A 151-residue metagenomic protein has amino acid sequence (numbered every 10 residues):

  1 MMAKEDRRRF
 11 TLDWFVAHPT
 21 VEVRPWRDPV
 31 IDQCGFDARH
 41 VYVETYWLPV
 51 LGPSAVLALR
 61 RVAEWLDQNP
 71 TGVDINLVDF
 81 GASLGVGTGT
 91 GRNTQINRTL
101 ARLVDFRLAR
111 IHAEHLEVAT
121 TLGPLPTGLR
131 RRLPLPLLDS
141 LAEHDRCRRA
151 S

Functional and structural regions predicted by a protein language model:
M1-D79: Short recognition helix of helix-turn-helix/winged-helix DNA-binding domains
D6-R8, F106, L129-R131: Short, intrinsically disordered low-complexity segments
H18, H40, H112-H115, R130 (+1 more regions): Histidine (H) residue identity feature
C34, G91-T94, G128: Alpha-helix boundary/N-cap detector
P49, A101, T127-R130: Aromatic-enriched hydrophobic runs in primary sequence
A55, T88, L122-P126: Short, flexible loop/turn elements at secondary-structure junctions
L66-V118: Winged helix-turn-helix DNA-binding recognition segment
G123-S151: Short, amphipathic alpha-helical interaction segments positioned at domain boundaries
